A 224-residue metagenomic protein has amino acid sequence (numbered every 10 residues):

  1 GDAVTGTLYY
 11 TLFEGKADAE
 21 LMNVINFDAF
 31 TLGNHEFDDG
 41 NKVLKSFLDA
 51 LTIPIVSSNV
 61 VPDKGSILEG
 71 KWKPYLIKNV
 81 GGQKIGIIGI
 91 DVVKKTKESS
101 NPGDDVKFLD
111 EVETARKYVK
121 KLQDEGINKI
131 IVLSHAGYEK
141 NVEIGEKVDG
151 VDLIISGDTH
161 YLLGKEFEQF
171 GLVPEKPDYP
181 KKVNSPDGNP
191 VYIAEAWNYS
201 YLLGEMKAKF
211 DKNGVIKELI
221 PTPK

Functional and structural regions predicted by a protein language model:
G1-P223: Acidic, metal/ion-coordinating pockets
